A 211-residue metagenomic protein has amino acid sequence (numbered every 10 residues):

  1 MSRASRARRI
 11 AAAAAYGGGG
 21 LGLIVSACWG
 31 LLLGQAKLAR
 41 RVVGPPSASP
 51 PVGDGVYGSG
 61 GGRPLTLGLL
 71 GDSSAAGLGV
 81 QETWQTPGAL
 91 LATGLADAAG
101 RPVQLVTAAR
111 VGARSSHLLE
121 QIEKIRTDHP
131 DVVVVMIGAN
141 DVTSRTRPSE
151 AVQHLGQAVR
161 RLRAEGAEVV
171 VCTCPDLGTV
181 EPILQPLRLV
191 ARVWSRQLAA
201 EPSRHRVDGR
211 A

Functional and structural regions predicted by a protein language model:
M1-T66: N-terminal secretory targeting modules
T66-G68, S74-Q153: Conserved SGNH/GDSL esterase-like catalytic core that processes O-acyl groups on lipids and polysaccharides
L70-G71, C172: Short hydrophobic segments within beta-strands
M136, C172-T173: Alpha/beta-hydrolase-fold catalytic nucleophile elbow
E150-Q153, Q157-R161, Q197-R204: Alpha-helical scaffolding segments of alpha/beta enzyme cores, especially the outer helices of TIM-barrel or partial
E165-A167: A short helix->loop->beta-strand "cap" motif at the edges of active sites that frequently abuts
P175-G178: Short "lid" loop at the C-terminus of a central beta-strand within the Rossmann-like core of SAM-dependent
V180-A211: Substrate-gating cap/lid alpha-helix
